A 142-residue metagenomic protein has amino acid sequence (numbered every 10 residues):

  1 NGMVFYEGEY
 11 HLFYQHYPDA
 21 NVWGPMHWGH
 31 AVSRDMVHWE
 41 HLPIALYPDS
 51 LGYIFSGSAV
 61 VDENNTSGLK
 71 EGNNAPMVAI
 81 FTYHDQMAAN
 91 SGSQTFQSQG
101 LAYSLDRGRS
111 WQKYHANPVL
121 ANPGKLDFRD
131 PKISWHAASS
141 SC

Functional and structural regions predicted by a protein language model:
N1-P131, W135-C142: Beta-rich carbohydrate-recognition and catalytic domains
